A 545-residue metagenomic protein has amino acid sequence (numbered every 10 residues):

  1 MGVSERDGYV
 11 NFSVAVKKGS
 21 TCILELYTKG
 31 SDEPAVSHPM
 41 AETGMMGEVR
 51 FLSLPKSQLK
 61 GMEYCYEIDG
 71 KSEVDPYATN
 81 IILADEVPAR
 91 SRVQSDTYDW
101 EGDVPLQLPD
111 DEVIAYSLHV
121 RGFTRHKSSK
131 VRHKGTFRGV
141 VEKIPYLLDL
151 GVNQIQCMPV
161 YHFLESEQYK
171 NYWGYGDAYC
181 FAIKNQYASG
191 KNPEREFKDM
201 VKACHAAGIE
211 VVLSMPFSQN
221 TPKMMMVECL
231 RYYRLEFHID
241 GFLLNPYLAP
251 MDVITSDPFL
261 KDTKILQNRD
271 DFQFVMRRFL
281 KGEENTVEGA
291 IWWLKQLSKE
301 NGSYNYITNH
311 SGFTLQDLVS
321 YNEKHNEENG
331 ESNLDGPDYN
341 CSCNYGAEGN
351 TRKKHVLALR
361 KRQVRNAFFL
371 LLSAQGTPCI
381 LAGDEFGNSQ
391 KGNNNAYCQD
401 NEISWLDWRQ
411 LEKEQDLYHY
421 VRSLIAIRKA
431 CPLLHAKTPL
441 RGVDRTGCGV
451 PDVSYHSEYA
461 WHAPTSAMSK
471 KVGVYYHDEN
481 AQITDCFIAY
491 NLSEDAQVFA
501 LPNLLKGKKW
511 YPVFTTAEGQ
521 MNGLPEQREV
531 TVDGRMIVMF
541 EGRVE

Functional and structural regions predicted by a protein language model:
M1-Y116, R121, G135, E142-G151 (+3 more regions): Carbohydrate-interacting/catalytic domains
Y66, Y161-F163, Q186, M215-Q219 (+2 more regions): Active-site-proximal loop/turn and secondary-structure-junction residues that shape catalytic pockets, frequently
P76-Y77, K127-V131, E165-K170, L318-S320 (+1 more regions): Short, solvent-exposed loop/turn and secondary-structure capping segments
R92, P250-G387, N395-Q399, P432-H435 (+3 more regions): Conserved alpha/beta catalytic core and glycan-binding cleft of carbohydrate-active enzymes
I114-Y116, I155-C157, V211-L213, F242 (+2 more regions): Hydrophobic faces of well-ordered beta-strands that scaffold small-molecule active sites in alpha/beta enzyme cores
S129-T136, F163-A206, E210, Q219-E236 (+2 more regions): Aromatic- and acidic-residue-enriched carbohydrate-binding clefts of CAZyme catalytic domains
E142-Y161, E236: Catalytic domains of carbohydrate-active enzymes, especially glycoside hydrolases
H205-E210, M215-D270: Active-site neighborhood of glycoside hydrolase catalytic domains
